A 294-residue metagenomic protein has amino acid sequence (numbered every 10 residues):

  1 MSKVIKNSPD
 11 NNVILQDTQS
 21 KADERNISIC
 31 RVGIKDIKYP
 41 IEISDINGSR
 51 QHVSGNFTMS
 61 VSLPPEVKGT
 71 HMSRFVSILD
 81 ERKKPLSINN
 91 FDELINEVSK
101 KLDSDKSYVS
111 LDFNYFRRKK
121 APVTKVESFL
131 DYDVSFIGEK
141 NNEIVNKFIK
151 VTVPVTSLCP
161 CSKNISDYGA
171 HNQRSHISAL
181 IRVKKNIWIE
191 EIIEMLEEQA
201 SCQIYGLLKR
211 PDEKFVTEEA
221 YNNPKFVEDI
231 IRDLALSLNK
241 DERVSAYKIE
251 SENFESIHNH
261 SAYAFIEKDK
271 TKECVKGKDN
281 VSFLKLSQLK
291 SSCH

Functional and structural regions predicted by a protein language model:
S2-H294: N-terminal intrinsically disordered, cationic/polar leader segments that include organellar targeting peptides
